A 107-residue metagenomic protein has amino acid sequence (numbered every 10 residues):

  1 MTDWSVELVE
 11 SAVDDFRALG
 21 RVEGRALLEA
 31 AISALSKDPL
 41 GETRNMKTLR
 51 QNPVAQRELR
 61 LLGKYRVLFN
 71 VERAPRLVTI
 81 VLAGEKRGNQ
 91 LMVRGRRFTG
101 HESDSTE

Functional and structural regions predicted by a protein language model:
M1-A31, T106-E107: Arg/Lys-rich, positively charged N-terminal/basic patches that mediate binding to nucleic acids
M1-D3, R17-A18, T43, R57 (+2 more regions): Enriched for short, Lys/Arg-rich terminal
E7, A18, A26-L27, A34 (+4 more regions): Acidic/proline-rich low-complexity IDRs
L8, G24-L27, A31, N45 (+2 more regions): Amphipathic alpha-helical interface surfaces
S11, V54, K64: Residue-level recognition of oxygen-bearing side chains
S33-R60: A short, surface-exposed loop/turn module that caps and links secondary-structure elements
